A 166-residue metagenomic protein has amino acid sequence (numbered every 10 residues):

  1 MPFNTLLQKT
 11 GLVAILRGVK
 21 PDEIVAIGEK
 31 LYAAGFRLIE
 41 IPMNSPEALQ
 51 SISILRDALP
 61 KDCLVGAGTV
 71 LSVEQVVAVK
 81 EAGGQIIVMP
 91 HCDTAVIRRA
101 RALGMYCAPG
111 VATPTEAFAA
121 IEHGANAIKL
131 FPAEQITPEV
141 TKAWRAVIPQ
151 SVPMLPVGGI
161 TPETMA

Functional and structural regions predicted by a protein language model:
M1-A82, I86, C92, A102 (+2 more regions): Conserved N-terminal beta1-alpha1 strand-loop-helix module at the mouth
G28, I52, V76, I97 (+3 more regions): Generic structural signal for well-ordered alpha-helices, preferentially at hydrophobic/aromatic core positions
E40, V88, A108, A127-K129: Conserved beta-strand positions in the central sheet of alpha/beta enzyme cores
V65-G68, M89, A108-G110, P156: Short beta-strand elements of ligand-binding domains
D93-A95, A102, G124-A166: Active-site/ligand-binding-proximal alpha/beta "capping" segment
A100-Y106: C-terminal helical cap(s) of enzyme catalytic domains, especially alpha/beta-barrels
A108-P109, T113-A117, P153-L155, T161: Long, charge-patterned amphipathic alpha-helical coiled-coil/hairpin "stalk" segments used as oligomerization
A117-G124: Active-site-proximal beta-alpha core segment in soluble small-molecule metabolic enzymes
